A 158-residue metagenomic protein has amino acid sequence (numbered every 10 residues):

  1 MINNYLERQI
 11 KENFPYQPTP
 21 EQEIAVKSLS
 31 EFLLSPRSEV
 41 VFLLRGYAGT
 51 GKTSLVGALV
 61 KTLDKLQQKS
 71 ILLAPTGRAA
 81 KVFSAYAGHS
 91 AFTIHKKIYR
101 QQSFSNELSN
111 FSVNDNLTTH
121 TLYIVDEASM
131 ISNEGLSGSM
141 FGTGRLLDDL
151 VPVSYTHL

Functional and structural regions predicted by a protein language model:
Q17-S30: N-terminal pre-P-loop "Q-motif" helix
R37-F42: Pre-Walker A (Motif I) flank of P-loop NTPase domains
R45, Q68-P75: Conserved RecA-like ASCE P-loop NTPase motor core of nucleic-acid helicases/translocases
K52: Conserved lysine of the Walker
L55: Hydrophobic positions on the alpha1 helix immediately C-terminal to the Walker A/P-loop
A74-T119: Inter-Walker segment of RecA-like/P-loop motor cores
E127: Walker B catalytic acidic pair
T156-H157: Conserved small/polar residues in nucleotide/adenosyl-binding loops
